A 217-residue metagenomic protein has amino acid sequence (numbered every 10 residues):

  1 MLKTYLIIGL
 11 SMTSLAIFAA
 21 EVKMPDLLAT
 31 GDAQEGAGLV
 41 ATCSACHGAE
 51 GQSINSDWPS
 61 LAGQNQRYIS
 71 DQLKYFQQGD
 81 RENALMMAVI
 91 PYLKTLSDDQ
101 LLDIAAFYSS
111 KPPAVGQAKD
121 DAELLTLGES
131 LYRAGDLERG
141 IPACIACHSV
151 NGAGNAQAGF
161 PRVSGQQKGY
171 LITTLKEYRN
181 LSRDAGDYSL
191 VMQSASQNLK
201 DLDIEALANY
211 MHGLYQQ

Functional and structural regions predicted by a protein language model:
M1-T30, K74, D201, H212-Q217: N-terminal export/targeting leaders of redox proteins
A19-V40, S110-L137: Electrostatic cytochrome c docking/interface patches
K23-G79: The feature marks the first
G36, C43-A49, I104, I141-N151 (+2 more regions): The canonical Cys-X-X-Cys-His
A37-A41, S70, R133-I145, S164-T173 (+1 more regions): Sequence context surrounding c-type heme c attachment/ligation sites in exported
I54-S60, F76-D120, Q157-R162, L181-A206 (+1 more regions): Axial heme c-ligation environment in periplasmic c-type cytochrome domains
V115-G165: Surface-exposed interaction/gating patches
